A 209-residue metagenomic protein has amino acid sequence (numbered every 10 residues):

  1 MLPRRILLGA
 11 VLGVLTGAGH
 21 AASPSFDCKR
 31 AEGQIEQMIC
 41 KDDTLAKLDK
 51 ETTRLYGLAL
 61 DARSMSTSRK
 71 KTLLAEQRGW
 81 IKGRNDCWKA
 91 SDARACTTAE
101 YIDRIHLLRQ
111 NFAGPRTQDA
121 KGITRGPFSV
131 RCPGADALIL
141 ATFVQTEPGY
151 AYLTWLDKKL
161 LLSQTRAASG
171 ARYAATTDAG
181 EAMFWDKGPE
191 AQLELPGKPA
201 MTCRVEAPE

Functional and structural regions predicted by a protein language model:
M1-A10: Bacterial N-terminal signal peptides that target proteins for export
T16-G19: N-terminal signal peptide c-region/cleavage motif recognized by signal peptidases
A22-E209: N-terminal alpha-helical modules
